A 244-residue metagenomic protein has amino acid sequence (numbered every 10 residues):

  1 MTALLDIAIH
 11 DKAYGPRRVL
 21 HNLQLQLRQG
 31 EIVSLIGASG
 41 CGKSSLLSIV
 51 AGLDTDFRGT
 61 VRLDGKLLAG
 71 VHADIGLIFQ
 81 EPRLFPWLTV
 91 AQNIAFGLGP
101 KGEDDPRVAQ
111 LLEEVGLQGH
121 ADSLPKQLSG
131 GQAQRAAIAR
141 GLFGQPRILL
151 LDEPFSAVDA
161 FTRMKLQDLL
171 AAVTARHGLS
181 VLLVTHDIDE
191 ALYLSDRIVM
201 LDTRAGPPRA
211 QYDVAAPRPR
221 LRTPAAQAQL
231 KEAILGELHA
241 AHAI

Functional and structural regions predicted by a protein language model:
T2-G178, L182-D189, L194: ABC family nucleotide-binding domain
A157-A160, Q229-I244: Extended, non-globular alpha-helical segments
S180, A205, A241-I244: Short, polar/charged, Gly/Pro-enriched helix-capping and turn/loop motifs at alpha-helix termini and inter-helix linkers
R197: Short, glycine/charged-rich "phosphate-handling" switch motifs in NTP-dependent and phosphotransfer domains
T203-A233: Conserved beta-strand-loop-alpha-helix hinge in the C-terminal portion of ABC ATPase nucleotide-binding domains
